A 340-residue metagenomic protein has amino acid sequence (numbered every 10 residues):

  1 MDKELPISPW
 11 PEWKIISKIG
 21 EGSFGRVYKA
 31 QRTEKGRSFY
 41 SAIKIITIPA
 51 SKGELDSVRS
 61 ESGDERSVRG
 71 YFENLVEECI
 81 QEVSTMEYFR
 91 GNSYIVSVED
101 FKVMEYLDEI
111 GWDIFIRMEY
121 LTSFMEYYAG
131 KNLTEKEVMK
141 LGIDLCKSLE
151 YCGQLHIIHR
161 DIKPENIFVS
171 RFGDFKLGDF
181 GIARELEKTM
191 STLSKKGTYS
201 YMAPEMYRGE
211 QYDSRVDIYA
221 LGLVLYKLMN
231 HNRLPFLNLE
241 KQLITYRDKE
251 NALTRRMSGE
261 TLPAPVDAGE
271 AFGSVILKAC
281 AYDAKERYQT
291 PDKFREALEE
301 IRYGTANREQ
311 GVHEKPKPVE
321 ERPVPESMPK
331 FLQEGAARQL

Functional and structural regions predicted by a protein language model:
S97-W112: Short beta-strand micro-motifs within the conserved protein kinase catalytic domain, predominantly in the N-lobe
E109-F124: Conserved short submotifs of the Hanks-type protein kinase catalytic core that shape the nucleotide-binding pocket
L141-G142: Activation segment signature within eukaryotic-like protein kinase domains
G153-V169: Catalytic-loop of the protein kinase fold
D217: Conserved catalytic-loop aspartate of Hanks-type protein kinases
R287: Conserved HRD-motif arginine in the catalytic loop of eukaryotic-like protein kinases
